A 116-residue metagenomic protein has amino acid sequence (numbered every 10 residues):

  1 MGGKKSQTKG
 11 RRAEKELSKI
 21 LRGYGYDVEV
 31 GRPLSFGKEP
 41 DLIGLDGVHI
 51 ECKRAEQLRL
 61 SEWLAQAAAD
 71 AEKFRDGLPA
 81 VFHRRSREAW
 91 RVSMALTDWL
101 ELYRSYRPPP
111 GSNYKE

Functional and structural regions predicted by a protein language model:
M1-E116: Catalytic phosphate/metal-binding cores of nucleic-acid and nucleotide-processing enzymes, i.e., regions that mediate
